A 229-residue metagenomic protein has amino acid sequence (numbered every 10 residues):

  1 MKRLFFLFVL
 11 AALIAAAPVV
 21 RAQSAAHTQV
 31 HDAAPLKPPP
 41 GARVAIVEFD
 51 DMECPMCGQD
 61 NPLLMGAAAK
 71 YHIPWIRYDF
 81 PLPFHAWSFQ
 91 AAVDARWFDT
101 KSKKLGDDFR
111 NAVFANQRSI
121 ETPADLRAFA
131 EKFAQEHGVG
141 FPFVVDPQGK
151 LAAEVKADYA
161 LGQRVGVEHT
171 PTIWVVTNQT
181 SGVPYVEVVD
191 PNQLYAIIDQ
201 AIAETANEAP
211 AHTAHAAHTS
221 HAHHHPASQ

Functional and structural regions predicted by a protein language model:
M1-L4: Positively charged n-region of N-terminal signal peptides that target proteins for export
L7-A16: Bacterial N-terminal signal peptides
P18-A22: Sec/Tat signal peptide C-region and signal peptidase I cleavage site
A25, C54, K150-L151: Short, flexible loop segments at the rims of nucleotide/cofactor-binding pockets, characterized by
A26-V44: A short beta-strand-turn-helix
P38-G41, A68-K70, W87, R164-H169: Extracellular/periplasmic catalytic domains that process cell-envelope and extracellular macromolecules
V47, M52, G58-Q135: Structural alpha/beta surface segment adjacent to cysteine/selenocysteine redox centers across thiol/disulfide enzymes
E131-Q229: C-terminal cap of thioredoxin/glutaredoxin-like
